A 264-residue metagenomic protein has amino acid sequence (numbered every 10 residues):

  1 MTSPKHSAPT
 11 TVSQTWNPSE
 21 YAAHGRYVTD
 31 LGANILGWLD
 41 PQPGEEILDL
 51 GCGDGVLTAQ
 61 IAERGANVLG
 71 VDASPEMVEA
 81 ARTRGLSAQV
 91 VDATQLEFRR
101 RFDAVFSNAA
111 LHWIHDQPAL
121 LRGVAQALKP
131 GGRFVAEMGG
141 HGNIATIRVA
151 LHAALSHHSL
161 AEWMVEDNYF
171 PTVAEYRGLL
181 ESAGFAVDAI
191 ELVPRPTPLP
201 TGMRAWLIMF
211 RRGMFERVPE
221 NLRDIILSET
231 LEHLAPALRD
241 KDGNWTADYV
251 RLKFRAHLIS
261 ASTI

Functional and structural regions predicted by a protein language model:
T2-E45, V56-Q60, M77-A80: Conserved class I S-adenosyl-L-methionine
L48-L96: Class I SAM-dependent methyltransferase SAM/SAH-binding core
T94-V105: A short acidic, Gly/Pro-enriched loop at the edge of an enzyme's catalytic core that lines a small-molecule cofactor
A104-Q117: A short SAM/SAH-binding and catalytic strip from SAM-dependent methyltransferases
I114-H115, L128-P130: Helix-to-beta-strand junctions that scaffold the AdoMet/dcAdoMet cofactor pocket in Class I SAM-dependent enzymes
P118, R133-P200, E216: Conserved catalytic/acceptor-binding region of the Class I
A183, D188-D242: C-terminal helical/coil "lid" or tail adjacent to the Rossmann-like core of SAM-dependent
I208, L252-I264: Core SAM-dependent methyltransferase catalytic element
